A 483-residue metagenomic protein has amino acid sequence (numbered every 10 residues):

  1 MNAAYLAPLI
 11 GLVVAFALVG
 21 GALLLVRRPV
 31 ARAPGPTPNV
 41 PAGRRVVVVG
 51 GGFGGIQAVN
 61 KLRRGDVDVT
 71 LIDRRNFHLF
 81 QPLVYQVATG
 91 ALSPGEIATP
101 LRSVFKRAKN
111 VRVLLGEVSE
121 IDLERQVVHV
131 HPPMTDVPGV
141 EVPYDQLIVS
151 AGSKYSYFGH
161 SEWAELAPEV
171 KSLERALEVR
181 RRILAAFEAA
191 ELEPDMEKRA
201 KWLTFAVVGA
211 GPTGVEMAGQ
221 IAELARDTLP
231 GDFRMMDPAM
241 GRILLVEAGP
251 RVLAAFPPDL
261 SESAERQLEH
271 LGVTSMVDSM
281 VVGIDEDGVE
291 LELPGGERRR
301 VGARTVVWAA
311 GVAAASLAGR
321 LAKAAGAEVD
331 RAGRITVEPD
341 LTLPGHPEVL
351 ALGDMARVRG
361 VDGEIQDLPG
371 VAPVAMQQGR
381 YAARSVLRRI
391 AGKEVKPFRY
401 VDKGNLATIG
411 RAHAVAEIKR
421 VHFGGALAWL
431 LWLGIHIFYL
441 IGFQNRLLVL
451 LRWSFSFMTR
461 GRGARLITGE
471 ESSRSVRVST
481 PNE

Functional and structural regions predicted by a protein language model:
Y5-G43, V111-A206, G295-G296, V307: FAD-binding core/adjacent interface of flavoenzyme oxidoreductases
L6, G20-G21, R27, A31 (+1 more regions): C-terminal, flexible cofactor-proximal segment of oxidoreductases
P36, E165-Q267, L271, S275-V277: Predominantly flavin-linked oxidoreductase catalytic cores and closely associated redox partners
P38-E120, F205, P212-F256, V307: Beta1-alpha1 glycine-rich phosphate/pyrophosphate-binding loop at the start of Rossmann-like nucleotide-binding domains
A108-V130, A222-P339, G345, V395: A Rossmann-like FAD-binding core segment of flavoenzymes
G152-Y155, A218, V312-A314: Short glycine-rich anion-binding loops that position phosphate/pyrophosphate groups of nucleotides and phosphorylated
E165-P194, G288, V301-Q377: FAD-site-proximal beta/loop scaffold in flavoenzymes
